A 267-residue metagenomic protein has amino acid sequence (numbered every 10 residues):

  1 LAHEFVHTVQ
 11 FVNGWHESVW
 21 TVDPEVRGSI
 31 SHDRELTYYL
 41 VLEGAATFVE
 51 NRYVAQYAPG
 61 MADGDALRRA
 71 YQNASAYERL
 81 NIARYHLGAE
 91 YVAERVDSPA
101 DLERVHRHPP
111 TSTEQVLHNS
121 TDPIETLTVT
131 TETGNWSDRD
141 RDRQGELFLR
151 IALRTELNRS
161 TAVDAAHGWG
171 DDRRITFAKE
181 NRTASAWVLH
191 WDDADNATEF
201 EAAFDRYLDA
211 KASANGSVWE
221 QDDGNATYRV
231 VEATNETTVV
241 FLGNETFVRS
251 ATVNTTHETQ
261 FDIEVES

Functional and structural regions predicted by a protein language model:
L1, G28-Y39, S75-I82, S185-D192: Second-shell loop/turn segments in exported
L1-V9: Short alpha-helix carrying the canonical HExxH Zn2+-binding catalytic motif
E4, T37, V41-R52, A83 (+3 more regions): Extracytoplasmic/secreted proteins, especially bacterial periplasmic and envelope-associated proteins
V6, W15-S29, D33, T37 (+5 more regions): Long, terminal "pre-/pro-" and other extracytoplasmic accessory regions that lie outside the mature folded/catalytic
N13-D63: Post-HExxH zinc-binding segment in Zn-dependent metallohydrolases
E50, V54, M61-A74, N81-R84 (+2 more regions): Alpha/beta-hydrolase
S75-V188: Pan-zinc metallopeptidase signature
N181-S267: C-terminal soluble interaction/assembly domains
